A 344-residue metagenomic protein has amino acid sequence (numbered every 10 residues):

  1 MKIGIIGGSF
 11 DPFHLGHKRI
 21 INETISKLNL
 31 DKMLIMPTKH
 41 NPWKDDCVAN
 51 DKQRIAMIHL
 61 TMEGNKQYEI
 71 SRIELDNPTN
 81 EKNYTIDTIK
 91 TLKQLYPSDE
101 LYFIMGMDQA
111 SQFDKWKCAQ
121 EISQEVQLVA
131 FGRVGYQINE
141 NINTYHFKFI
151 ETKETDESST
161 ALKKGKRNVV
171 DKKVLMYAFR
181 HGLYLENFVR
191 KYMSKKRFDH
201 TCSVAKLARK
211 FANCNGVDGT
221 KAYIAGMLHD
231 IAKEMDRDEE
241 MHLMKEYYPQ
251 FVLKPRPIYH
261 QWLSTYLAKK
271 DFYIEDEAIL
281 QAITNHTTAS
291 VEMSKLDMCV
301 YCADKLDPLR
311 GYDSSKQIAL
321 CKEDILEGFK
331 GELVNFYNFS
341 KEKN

Functional and structural regions predicted by a protein language model:
M1-E186, R256, Y266-Y273, E323: Nucleotidyltransferase catalytic core that binds NTPs
H14-H17, W43, H200, H229 (+2 more regions): Histidine-centered active-site/metal-ligand motif
G16, Q53, N80, Y84 (+7 more regions): A generic structural signal for residues located within well-ordered alpha-helices of large catalytic or ligand-binding
E125-H146, T152, T288-N344: A generic hydrophobic-segment detector
V174, V204, A208, S264: Aromatic/hydrophobic pocket-lining residues that form π-stacking "cages" and hydrophobic walls in ligand
E186-M193: Generic N-terminal amphipathic, Lys/Arg-enriched alpha-helix
K191, F211-L326: Divalent metal-dependent catalytic cores for phosphoryl transfer on phosphate-bearing substrates
S194, C202-N215: Export/targeting segments at the very N-terminus of extracytoplasmic proteins
